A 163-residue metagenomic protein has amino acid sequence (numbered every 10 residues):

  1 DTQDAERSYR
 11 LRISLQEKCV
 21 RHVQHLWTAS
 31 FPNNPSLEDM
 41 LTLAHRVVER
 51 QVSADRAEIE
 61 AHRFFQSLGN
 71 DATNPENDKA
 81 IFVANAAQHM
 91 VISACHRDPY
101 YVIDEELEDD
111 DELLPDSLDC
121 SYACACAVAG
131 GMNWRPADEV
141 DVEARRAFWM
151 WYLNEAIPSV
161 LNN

Functional and structural regions predicted by a protein language model:
D1-N163: Structured binding/interaction patches within domain cores
